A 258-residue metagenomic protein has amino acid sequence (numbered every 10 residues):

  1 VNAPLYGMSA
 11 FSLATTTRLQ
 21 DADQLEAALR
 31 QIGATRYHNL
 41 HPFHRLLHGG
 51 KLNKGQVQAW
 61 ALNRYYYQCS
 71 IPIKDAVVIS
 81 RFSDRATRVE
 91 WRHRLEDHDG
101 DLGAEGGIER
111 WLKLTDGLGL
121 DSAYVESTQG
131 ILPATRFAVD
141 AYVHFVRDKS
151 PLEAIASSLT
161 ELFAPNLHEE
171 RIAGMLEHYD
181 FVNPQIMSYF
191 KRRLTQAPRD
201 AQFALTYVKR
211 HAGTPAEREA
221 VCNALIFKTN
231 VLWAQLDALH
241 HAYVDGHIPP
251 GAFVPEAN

Functional and structural regions predicted by a protein language model:
V1-A3: Acidic, Ala/Val/Gly-enriched low-complexity intrinsically disordered segments
L5-N258: Non-heme di-metal
